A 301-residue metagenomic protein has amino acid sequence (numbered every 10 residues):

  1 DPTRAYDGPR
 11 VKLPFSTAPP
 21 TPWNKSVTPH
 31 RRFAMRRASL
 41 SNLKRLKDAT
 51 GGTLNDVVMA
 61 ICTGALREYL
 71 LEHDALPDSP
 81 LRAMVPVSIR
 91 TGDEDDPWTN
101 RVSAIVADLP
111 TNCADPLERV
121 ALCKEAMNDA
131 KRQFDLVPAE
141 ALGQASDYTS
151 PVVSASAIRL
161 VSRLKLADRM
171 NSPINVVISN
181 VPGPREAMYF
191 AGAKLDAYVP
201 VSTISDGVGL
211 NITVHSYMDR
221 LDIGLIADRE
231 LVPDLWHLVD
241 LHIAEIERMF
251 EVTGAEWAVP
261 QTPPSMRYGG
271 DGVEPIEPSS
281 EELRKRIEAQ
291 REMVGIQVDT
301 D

Functional and structural regions predicted by a protein language model:
D1-V208, I212-I243, E247-D301: Soluble acyl-CoA-dependent acyltransferase catalytic core bearing the H(X)4D motif
